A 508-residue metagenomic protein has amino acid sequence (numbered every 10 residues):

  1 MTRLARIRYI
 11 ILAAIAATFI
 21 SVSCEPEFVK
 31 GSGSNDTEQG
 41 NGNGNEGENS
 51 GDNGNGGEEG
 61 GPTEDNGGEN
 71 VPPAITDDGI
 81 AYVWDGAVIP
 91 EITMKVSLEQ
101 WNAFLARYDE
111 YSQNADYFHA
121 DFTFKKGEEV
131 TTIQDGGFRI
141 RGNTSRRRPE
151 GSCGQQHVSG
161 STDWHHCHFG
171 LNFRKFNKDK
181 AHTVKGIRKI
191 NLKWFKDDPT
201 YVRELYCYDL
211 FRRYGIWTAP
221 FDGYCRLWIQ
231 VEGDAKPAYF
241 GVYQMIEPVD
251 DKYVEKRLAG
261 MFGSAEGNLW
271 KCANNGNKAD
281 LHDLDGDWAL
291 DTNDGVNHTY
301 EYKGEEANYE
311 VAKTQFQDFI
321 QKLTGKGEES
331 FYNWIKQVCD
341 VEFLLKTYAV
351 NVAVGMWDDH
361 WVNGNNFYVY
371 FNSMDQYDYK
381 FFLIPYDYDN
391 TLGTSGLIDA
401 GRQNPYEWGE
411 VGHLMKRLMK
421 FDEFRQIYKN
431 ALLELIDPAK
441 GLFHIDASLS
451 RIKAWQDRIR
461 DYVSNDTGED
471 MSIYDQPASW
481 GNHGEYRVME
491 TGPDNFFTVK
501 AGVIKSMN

Functional and structural regions predicted by a protein language model:
M1-S23: Sec-dependent bacterial lipoprotein signal peptides
A17-I75: Bacterial Sec-dependent N-terminal signal peptides
G61-Y206: Conserved NTP-binding catalytic cores of kinases and kinase-like/nucleotidyltransferase enzymes across multiple kinase
A81-Y82, A87-I89, Q100, G160 (+2 more regions): Middle-to-C-terminal accessory/interaction subdomains
L105-Y108, Q134, R147-V158, A181-V184 (+7 more regions): Short, solvent-exposed loop/turn and secondary-structure capping segments
R141, Q230, Y370-M374: Short beta-strand micro-motifs enriched in acidic
W164, N172-K178, K185-P199, G215-P220 (+2 more regions): Internal "kinase-insert"/substrate-recognition segments embedded within catalytic cores of ATP-dependent enzymes
K196-V231: A conserved helix-loop-beta module that forms one wall/lid of the active-site cleft in ATP-utilizing catalytic domains
